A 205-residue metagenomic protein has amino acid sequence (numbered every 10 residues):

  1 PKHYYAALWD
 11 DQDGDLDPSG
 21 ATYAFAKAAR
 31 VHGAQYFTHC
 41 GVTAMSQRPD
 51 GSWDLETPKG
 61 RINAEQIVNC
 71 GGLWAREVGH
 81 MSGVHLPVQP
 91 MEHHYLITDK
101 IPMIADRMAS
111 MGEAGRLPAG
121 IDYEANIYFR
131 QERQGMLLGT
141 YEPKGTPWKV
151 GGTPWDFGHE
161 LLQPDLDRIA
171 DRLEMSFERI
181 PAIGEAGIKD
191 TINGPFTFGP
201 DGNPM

Functional and structural regions predicted by a protein language model:
P1-H32, F37-T38, T43-D54, R133: Flavin (FAD/FMN) cofactor-binding and adjacent substrate-gating region of FAD-dependent oxidoreductase domains
S19, C40, E65-Q66, H94: Structural detector for helix-capping/boundary residues
Y36-T38, N69, L138, I188-K189: General beta-strand structural signal in soluble alpha/beta enzymes
S52, R61, Y95, N126 (+1 more regions): Structural motif
E56-Q66: Core beta-strand elements of the Rossmann-like FAD/NAD(P) dinucleotide-binding domain in flavoenzyme oxidoreductases
N69, V88-I101: Acidic, glycine-rich loop-and-beta core segments that form the ion-binding/anion-interacting portion of active sites
N69-V84: Flavin (primarily FAD) binding-site architecture
V84-H85, I101-M205: Active-site lid/adjacent beta-loop-alpha segment flanking the redox-cofactor pocket in flavoenzymes
